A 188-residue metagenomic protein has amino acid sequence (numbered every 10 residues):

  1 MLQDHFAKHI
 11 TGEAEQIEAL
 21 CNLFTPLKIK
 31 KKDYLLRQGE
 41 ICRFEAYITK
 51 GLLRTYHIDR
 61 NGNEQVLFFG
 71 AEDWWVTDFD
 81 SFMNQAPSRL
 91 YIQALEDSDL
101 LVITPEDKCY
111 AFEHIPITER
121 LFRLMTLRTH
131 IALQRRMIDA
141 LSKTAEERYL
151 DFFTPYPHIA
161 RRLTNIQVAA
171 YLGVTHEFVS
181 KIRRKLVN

Functional and structural regions predicted by a protein language model:
M1-T25: Cyclic nucleotide-binding regulatory module and flanking cytosolic helices
L2, T129-I138: Short, Lys/Arg-enriched N-terminal segment that forms or immediately precedes the first helix of a structured domain
L27-I29, G70: Hydrophobic residues at beta-strand termini and immediately following loops that shape nucleotide-binding pockets
K32, R43, Y47-Y56, N61 (+1 more regions): Glycine- and acidic-residue-biased ligand/ion/polar-headgroup-sensing regions
L35-E40: Short phosphate-coordinating micro-motif centered on Lys-Gly-acidic
V66-L124: Cyclic-nucleotide recognition modules
T118-L121, T129, D139-L141, R148 (+1 more regions): Recognition helices and adjacent regulatory flanks at domain boundaries
K143-N188: Phosphate-/nucleic-acid-contacting segments
